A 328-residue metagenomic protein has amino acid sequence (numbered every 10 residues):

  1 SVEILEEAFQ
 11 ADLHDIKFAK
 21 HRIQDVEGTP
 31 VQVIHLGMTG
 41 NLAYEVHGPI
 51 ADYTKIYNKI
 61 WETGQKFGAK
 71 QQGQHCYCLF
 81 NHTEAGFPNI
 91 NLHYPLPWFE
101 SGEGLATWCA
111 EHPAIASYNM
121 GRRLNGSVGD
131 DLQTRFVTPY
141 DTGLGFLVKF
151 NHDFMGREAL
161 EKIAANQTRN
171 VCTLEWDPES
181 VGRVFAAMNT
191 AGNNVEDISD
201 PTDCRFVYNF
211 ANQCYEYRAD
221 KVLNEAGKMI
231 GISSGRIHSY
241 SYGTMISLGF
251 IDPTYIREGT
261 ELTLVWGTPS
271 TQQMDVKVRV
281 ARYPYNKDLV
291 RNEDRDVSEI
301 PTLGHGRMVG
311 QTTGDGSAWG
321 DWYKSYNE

Functional and structural regions predicted by a protein language model:
S1-E328: Conserved, structured C-terminal
